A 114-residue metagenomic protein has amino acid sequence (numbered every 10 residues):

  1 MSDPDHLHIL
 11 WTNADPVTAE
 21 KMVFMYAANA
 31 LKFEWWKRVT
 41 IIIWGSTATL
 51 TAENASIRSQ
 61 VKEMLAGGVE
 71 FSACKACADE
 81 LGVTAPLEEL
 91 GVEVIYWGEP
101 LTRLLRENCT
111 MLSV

Functional and structural regions predicted by a protein language model:
S2-D5, N13, K32: Acidic, glycine/proline-rich low-complexity segments that act as flexible tails and inter-domain linkers
H8-V23, S46-A52: Short, glycine-rich nucleotide/cofactor-binding loops
E20-F33: Histidine-anchored nucleotide/phosphate-binding helix
A27, R38-W44, F71-C77: Short internal beta-strands
I43-T47, P86: Short, basic, glycine/proline-bearing loop/turn elements
A55-T84: A glycine-rich helix N-cap at a beta->alpha junction
E63-M64, S72, E88-R103, C109: A short aromatic-anchored loop/beta-hairpin motif
L112-V114: Aromatic- and Gly/Pro-rich donor/ligand-binding loops that form nucleotide- or phosphate-bearing donor binding pockets
